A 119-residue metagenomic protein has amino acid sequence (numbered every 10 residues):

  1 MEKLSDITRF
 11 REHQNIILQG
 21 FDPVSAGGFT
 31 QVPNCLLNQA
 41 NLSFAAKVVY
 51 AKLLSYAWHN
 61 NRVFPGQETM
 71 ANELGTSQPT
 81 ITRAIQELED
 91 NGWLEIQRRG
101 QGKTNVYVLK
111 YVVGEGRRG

Functional and structural regions predicted by a protein language model:
M1-T80, E87-E89, G102: Short recognition helix of helix-turn-helix/winged-helix DNA-binding domains
G66, R99-R118: Short, cationic-aromatic polyanion-contact patches
D90-R98: A short, conserved structural fragment
